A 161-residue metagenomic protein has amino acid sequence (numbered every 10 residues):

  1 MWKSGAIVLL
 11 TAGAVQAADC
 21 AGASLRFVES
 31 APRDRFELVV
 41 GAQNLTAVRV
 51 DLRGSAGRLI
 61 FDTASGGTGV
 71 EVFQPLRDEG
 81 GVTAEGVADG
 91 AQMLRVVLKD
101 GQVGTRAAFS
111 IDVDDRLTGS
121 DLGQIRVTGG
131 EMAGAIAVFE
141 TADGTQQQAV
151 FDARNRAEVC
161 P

Functional and structural regions predicted by a protein language model:
M1-V8: Sec-dependent signal peptide recognition, specifically the positively charged N-region followed immediately by
A12-A17: N-terminal signal peptide c-region/cleavage motif recognized by signal peptidases
A23-Q43, R53-S55: Short beta-strand elements of extracellular/lumenal beta-sandwich folds
Q43-S110: Structured domain cores in non-transmembrane regions
D115-T118: Short acidic/polar inter-strand loop motif in beta-rich domains
D121-P161: Glycine-rich, aromatic-bearing surface loops/beta-hairpins
